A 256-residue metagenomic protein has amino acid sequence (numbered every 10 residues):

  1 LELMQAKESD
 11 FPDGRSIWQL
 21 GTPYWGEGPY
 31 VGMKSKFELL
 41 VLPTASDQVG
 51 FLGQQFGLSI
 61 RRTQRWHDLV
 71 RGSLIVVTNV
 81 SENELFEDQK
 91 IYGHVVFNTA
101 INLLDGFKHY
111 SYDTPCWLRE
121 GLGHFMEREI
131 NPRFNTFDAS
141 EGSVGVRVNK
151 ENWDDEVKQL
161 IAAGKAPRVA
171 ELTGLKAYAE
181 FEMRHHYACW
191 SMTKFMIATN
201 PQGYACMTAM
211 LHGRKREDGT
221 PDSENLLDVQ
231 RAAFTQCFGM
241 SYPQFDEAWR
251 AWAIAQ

Functional and structural regions predicted by a protein language model:
L1-P115, E217-G219, N225-A232: Juxtacatalytic substrate-recognition/specificity segment
R61-T78, K90, Y110-Q256: Acidic/His/Gly-enriched intrinsically disordered linker/tail segments that often contain short helix/coil "MoRF-like"
